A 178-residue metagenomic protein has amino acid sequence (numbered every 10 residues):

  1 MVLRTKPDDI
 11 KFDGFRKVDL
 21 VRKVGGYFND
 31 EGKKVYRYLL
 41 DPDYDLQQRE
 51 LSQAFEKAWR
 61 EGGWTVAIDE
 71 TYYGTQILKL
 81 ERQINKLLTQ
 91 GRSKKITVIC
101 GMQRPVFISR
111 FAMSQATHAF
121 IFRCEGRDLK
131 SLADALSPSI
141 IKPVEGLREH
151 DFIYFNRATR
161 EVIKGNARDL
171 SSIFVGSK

Functional and structural regions predicted by a protein language model:
M1, K34-Y38, W64-V66: Hydrophobic beta-strand segments of well-ordered beta-sheets in folded domains
M1, L88, H118, R127-K178: P-loop NTPase motor core of the ASCE superfamily
M1-G25: Walker A/P-loop NTP-binding active-site region of P-loop NTPases, recognizing the glycine-rich GxxxxGKT/S
M1-L3, R16-V18, I99, F120 (+1 more regions): Hydrophobic/aromatic beta-strand patches that form the interior of the parallel beta-sheet core in alpha/beta enzyme
R4-T5, L20-R22, V66-D69, P143-E149: A generic structural motif
K6-D9, Y44-I141: Conserved P-loop NTPase motor cores
L20-E31, F55-E56, I140-G146: Short linear motifs in intrinsically disordered
G26-L46: Conserved P-loop NTPase mechanochemical-coupling segment
